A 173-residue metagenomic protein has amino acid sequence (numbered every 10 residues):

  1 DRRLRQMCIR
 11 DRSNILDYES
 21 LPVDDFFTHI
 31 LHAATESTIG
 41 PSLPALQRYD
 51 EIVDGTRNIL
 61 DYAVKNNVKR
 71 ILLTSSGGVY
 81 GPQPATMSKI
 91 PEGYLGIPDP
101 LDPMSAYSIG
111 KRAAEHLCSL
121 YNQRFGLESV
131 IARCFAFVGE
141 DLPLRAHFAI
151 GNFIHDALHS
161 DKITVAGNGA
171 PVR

Functional and structural regions predicted by a protein language model:
D1-I9: Single conserved hydrophobic/aromatic residue that forms the stacking wall/gate of nucleotide- or nucleobase-binding
R5, A34-T35, A63, A114: Small-residue (primarily alanine) positions within well-ordered alpha-helices, especially packing/interaction faces
I15-E51: NAD(P)H-binding glycine-rich loop region in Rossmannoid oxidoreductase-like domains and their noncatalytic homologs
I30-E36, I71-G77, A132-C134: SDR active-site strand-loop-helix element
S37-G40, P82-Q83, E140: Helix N-cap/beta-alpha junction loops of NAD(P)-dependent oxidoreductase domains
P41-S42, L95-D102, S129-P143, N152-R173: A conserved pocket-lining segment of Rossmann-fold NAD(P)-dependent short-chain dehydrogenase/reductase
L46-N58, K65, R70, V79 (+3 more regions): Catalytic helix-loop patch of NAD(P)-dependent Rossmann-fold dehydrogenases
